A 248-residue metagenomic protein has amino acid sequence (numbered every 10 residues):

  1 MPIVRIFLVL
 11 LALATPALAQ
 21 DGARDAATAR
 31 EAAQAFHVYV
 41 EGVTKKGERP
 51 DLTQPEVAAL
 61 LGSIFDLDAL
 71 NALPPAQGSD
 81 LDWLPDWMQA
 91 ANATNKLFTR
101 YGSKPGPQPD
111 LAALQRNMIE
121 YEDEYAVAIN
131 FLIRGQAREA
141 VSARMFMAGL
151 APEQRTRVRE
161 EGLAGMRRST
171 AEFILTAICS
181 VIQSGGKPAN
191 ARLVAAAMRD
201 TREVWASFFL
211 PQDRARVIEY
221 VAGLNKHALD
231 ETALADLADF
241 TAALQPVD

Functional and structural regions predicted by a protein language model:
P2-V9: Sec-dependent signal peptide recognition, specifically the positively charged N-region followed immediately by
A14-P16: N-terminal signal peptide c-region/cleavage motif recognized by signal peptidases
Q20-D248: Non-catalytic all-alpha helical scaffold/repeat segments
